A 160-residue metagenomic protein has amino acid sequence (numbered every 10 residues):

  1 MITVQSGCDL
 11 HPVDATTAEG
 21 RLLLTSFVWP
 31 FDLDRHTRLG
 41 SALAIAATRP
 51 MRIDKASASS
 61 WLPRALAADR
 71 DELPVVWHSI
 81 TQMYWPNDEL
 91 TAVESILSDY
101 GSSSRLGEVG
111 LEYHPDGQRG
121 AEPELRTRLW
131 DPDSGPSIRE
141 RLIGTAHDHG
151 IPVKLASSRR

Functional and structural regions predicted by a protein language model:
M1-K55, A68, S158-R160: Class I S-adenosyl-L-methionine-dependent methyltransferase module
A15, V28-W29, L33-D34, D54 (+2 more regions): Domain-level detector for long C-terminal conserved domains
R49, R70-P74, S104: Short coil/turn segments at beta-strand junctions that form active-site/ligand-binding loops
D54, A58-L62: Flavin (primarily FAD) cofactor-binding/catalytic cores of flavoenzymes
W61-L62, M83-W85, D116-R119: Flexible loop/turn segments at secondary-structure boundaries
W61-R70: Short amphipathic alpha-helix with an adjacent loop that forms part of the alpha/beta core around
P74-N87: A short SAM/SAH-binding and catalytic strip from SAM-dependent methyltransferases
W85-L97: A short, conserved alpha-helix within the catalytic core of class I
